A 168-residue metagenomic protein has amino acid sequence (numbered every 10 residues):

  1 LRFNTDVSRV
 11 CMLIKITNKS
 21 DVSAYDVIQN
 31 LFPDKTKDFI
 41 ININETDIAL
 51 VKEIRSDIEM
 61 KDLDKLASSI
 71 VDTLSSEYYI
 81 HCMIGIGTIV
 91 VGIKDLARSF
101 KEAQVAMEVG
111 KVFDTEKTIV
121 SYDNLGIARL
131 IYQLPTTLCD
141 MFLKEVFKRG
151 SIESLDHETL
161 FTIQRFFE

Functional and structural regions predicted by a protein language model:
L1-E168: Cytosolic nucleotide-utilizing catalytic cores of signal-transduction proteins
